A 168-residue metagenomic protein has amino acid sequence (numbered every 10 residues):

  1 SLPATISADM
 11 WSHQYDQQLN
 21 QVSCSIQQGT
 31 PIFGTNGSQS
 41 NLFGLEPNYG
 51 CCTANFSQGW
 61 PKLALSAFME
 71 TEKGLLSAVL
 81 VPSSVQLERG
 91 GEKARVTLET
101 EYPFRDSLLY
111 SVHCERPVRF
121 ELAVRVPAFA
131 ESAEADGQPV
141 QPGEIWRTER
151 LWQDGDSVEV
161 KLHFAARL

Functional and structural regions predicted by a protein language model:
S1-V126: Aromatic (Trp/Tyr) and acidic
M10-Q18, L75, P142, E159-L168: Glycine/proline-rich low-complexity spacer/linker segments in large multi-domain proteins
P103, E115-P117, Q141-G143, L151-Q153: Surface-exposed coil/turn segments at beta-strand junctions on protein surfaces, enriched
R105-L109, G143-I145, G155-S157: A generic structural signal for beta-strand entry/edge sites
H113-V118, D136-G137, D156: Secondary-structure boundary/capping motif
C114, A128, F164-A166: Beta-strand elements of well-folded, non-transmembrane domains
F120-A123, T148-F164: C-terminal beta-strand-rich structural cap/linker in extracellular carbohydrate-active enzymes
A130-L151, L168: Solvent-exposed beta-strand/loop surfaces of large extracellular or lumenal domains
